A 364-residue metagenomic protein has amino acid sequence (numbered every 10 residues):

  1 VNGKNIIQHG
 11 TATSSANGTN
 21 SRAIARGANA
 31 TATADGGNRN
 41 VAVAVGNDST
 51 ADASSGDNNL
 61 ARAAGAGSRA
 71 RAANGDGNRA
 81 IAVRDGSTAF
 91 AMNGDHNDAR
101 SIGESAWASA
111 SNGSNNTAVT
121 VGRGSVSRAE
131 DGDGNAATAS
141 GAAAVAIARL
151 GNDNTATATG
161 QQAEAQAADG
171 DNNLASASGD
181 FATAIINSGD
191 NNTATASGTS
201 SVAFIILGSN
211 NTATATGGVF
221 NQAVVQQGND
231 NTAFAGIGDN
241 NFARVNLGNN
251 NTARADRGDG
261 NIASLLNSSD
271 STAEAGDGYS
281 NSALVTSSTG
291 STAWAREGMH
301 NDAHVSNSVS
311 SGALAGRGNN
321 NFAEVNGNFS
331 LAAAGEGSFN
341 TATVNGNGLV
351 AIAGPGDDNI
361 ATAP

Functional and structural regions predicted by a protein language model:
V1-P364: Periodic small-residue-enriched repeat registers in elongated scaffold domains
